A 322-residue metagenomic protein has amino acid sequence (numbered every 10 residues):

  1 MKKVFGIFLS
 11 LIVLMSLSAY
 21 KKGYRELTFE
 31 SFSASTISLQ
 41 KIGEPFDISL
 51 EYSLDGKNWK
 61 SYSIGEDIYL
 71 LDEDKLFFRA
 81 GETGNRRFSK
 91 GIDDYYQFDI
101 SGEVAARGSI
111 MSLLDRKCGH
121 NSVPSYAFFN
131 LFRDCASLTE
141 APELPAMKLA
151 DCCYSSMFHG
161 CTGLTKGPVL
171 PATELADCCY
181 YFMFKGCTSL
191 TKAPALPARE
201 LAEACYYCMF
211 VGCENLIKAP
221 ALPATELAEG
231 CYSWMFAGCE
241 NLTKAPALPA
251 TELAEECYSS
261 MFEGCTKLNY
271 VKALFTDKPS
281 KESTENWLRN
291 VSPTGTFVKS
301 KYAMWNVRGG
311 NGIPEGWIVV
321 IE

Functional and structural regions predicted by a protein language model:
K3-F8, M15-E322: Solvent-exposed loop and capping/linker segments of extracellular ligand-binding repeat ectodomains
